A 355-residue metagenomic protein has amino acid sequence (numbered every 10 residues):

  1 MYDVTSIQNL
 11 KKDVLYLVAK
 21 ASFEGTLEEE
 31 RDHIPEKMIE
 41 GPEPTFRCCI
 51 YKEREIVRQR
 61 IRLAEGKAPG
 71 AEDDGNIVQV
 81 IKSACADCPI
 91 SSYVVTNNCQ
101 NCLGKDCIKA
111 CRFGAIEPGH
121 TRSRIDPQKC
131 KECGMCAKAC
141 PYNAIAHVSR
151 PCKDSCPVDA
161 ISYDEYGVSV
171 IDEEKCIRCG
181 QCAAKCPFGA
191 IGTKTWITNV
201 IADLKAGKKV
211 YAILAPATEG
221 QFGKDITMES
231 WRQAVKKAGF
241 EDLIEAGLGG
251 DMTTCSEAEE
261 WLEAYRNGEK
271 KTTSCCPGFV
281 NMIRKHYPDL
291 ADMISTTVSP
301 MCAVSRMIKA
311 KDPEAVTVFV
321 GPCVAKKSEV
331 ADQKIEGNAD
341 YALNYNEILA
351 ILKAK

Functional and structural regions predicted by a protein language model:
M1-A139, N143-K153, D159: Ferredoxin-type iron-sulfur electron-transfer modules and their immediate structural context
M1-G66, T193-K355: Iron-sulfur-associated redox domains of electron-transfer enzymes in respiratory and anaerobic energy metabolism
G70-D73, I81-K82, V148-S149, C182-K185 (+3 more regions): N-terminal start-of-chain detector that recognizes signal peptides and the immediate post-cleavage beginning
G75-N76, C85-C88, K131, A160-S162 (+3 more regions): A short alpha-helix capping/helix-coil boundary motif
A84, G189, T297: Glycine- and other small-residue-rich loops at beta-strand/loop junctions that grip anionic moieties
D87, A183, K334-I335: Short, functionally important structural connectors and interaction interfaces within domains
I90-V94, C176, D312-V320: Immediate flanking context of iron-sulfur cluster ligation sites
V95-A184, G189, K194-W196, D203-K208 (+6 more regions): Glycine- and small hydrophobic-enriched segments that form the cores of compact globular domains
